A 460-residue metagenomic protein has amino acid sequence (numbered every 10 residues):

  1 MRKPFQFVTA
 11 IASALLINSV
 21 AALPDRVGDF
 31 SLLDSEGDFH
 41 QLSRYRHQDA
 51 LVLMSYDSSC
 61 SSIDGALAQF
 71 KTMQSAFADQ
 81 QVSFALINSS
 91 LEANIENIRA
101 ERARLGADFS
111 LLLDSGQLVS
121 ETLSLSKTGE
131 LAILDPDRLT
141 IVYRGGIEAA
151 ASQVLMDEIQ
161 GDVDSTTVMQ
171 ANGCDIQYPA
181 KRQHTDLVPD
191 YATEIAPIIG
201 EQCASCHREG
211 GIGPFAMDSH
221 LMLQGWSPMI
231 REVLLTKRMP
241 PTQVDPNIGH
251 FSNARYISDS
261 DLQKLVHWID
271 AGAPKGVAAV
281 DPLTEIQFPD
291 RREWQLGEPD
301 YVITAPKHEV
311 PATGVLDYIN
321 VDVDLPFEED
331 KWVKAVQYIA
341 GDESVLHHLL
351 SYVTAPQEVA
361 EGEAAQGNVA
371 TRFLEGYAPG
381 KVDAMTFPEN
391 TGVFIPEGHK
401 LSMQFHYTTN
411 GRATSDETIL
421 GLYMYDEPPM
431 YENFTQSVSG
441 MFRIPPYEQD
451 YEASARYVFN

Functional and structural regions predicted by a protein language model:
V8-N18: Bacterial N-terminal signal peptides
A21-S43, S55, C174, P179 (+1 more regions): N-terminal "domain-start" segment that seeds a small globular fold
G28, G106-S110, S124-A132, S152 (+1 more regions): Structural micro-motif
S43-D64: Short active-site neighborhood of thiol/selenol oxidoreductases, capturing the structured segment around
D64-L105, L113-T122: Structural microenvironment flanking redox-active thiols in thiol-disulfide oxidoreductases
D114-Q177: Thiol/selenol-based redox catalytic cores and closely related redox-interacting motifs
V168-V323, G398-Q404: Aromatic- and Gly/Pro-enriched helix-to-coil junctions and flexible linker segments
P241, P246-F251, V280-N460: Beta-strand-centric surfaces of beta-sandwich/beta-rich domains
